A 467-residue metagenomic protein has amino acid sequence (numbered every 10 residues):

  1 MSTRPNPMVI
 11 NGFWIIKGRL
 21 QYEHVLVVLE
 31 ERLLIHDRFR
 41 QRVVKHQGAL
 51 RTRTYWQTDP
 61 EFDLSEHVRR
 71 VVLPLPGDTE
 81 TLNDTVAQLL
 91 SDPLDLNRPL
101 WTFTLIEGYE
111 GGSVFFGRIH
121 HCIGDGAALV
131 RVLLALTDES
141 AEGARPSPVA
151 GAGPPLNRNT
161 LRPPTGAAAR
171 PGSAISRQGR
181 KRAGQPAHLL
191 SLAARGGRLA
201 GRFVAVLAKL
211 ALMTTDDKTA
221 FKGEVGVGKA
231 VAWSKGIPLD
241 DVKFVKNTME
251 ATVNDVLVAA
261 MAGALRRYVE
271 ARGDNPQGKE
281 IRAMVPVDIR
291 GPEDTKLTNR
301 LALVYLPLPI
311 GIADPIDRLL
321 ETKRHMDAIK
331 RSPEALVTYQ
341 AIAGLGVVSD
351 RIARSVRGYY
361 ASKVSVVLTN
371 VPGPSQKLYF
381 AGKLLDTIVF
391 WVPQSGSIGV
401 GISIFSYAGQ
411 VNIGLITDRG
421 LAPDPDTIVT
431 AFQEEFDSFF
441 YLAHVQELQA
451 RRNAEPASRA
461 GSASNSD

Functional and structural regions predicted by a protein language model:
S2, N11-I398, I402-D467: Soluble acyl-CoA-dependent acyltransferase catalytic core bearing the H(X)4D motif
N6-M8: Surface-exposed beta-strand-to-loop junctions that form interaction patches on eukaryotic regulatory domains
